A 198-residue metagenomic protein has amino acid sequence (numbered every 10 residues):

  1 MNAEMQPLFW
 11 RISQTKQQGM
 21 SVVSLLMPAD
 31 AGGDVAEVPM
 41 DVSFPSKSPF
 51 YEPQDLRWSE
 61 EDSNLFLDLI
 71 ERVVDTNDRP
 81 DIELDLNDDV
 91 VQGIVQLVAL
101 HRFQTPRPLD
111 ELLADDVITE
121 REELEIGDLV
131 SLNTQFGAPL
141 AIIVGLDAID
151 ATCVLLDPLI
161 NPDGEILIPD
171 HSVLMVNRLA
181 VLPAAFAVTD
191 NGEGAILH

Functional and structural regions predicted by a protein language model:
M1-I126, N133-A138, L159-I166, D170 (+1 more regions): Mixed-charge, low-complexity intrinsically disordered regions
P45-S46, A180-L182: Hydrophobic transmembrane alpha-helix bundles
D128, D170-S172, R178: Surface-exposed loop/turn positions
D128, G137-V154, P158: Short beta-strand-centered aromatic/proline hotspots
